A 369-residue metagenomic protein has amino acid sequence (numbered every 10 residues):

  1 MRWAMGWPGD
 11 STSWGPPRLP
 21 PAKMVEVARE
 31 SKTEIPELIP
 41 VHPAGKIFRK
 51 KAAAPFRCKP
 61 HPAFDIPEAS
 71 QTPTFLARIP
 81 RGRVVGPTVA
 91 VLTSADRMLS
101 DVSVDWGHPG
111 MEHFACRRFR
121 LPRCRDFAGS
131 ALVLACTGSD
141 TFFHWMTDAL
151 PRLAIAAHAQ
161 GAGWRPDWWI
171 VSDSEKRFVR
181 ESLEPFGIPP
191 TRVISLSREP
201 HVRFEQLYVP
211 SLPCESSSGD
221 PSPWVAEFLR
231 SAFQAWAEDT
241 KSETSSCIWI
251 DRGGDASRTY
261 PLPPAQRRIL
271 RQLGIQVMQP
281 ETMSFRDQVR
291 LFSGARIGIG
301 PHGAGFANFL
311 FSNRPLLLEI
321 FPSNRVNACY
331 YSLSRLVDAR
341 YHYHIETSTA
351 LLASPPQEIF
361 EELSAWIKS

Functional and structural regions predicted by a protein language model:
M1-S369: The feature primarily captures lumenal catalytic ectodomains of type II secretory-pathway glycosyltransferases
